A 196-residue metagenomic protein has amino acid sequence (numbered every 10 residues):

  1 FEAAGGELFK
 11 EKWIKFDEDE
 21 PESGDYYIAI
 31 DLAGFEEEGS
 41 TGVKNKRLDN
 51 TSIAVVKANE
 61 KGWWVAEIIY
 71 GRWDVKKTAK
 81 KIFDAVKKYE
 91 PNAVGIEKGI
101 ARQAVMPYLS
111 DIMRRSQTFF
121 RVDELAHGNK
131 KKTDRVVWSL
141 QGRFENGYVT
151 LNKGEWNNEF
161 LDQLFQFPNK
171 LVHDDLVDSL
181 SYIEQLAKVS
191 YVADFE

Functional and structural regions predicted by a protein language model:
F1-D123, V149-E196: RNase H-like, metal-dependent nuclease domains and their acidic two-metal-ion catalytic environment used
Q117-V136: Conserved phosphate-binding/catalytic loops in two-lobed NTP-binding clefts
D134-N146, L164-F167: Short, surface-exposed amphipathic charged segments that create phosphate/polyanion-binding patches used for binding
